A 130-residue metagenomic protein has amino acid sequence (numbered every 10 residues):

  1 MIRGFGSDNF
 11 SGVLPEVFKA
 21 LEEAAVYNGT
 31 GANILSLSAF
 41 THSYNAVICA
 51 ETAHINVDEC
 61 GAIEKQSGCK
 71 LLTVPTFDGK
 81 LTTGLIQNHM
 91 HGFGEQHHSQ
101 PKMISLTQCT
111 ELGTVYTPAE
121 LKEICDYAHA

Functional and structural regions predicted by a protein language model:
M1-A25: N-terminal "arm"/small-domain region of PLP-dependent enzymes with the aminotransferase-like
F10-S11, T52-I55: Short glycine-enriched loops at secondary-structure junctions
E23-V47, N56-E64: Conserved beta-loop-alpha segment that forms the PLP phosphate-binding cup at the N-terminus of a helix
Y27, A50, S105-T107: Short beta-strand segments
F40-T41, I55, E64-K65, G94-S99 (+1 more regions): Solvent-exposed alpha-helices and their adjacent loops that cap or buttress functional pockets in soluble metabolic
S67-K102, L106-E111, Y116-E123: PLP-dependent aminotransferase-class I/II
K122-C125, H129-A130: Anion (oxyanion) recognition and catalysis
